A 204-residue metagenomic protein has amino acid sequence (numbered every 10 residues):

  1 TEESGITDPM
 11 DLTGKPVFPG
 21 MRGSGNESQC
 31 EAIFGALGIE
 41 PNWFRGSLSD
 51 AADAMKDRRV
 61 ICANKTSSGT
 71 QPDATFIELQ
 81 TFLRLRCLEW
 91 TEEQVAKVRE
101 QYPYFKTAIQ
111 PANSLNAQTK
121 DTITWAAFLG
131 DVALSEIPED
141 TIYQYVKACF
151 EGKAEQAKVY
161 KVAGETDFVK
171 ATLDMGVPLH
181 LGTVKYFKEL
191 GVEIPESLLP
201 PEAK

Functional and structural regions predicted by a protein language model:
T1-D57, L173-G182, Y186: Bilobed "Venus flytrap"/periplasmic-binding protein-like clamshell domains and structurally analogous long
I6, N26-E27, N116-A117, K158-Y160: Short, flexible segments with low predicted structural confidence
R22, F44, K65, S197-L198: Residue-level detector of family-conserved "landmark" positions at structurally sensitive sites
E27, E31-I33, G38, T75-F76 (+2 more regions): Alpha-helix boundary/interfacial micro-motifs
I33-G35, T124, E165-T166: Generic signal for short, ordered secondary-structure residues within or immediately flanking folded domains
E40-I137: Pocket-lining segment of extracytoplasmic ligand-binding domains
D50, S67-C87, R99-E100, F128 (+1 more regions): An extracytoplasmic/periplasmic, membrane-proximal ligand-sensing/linker region
